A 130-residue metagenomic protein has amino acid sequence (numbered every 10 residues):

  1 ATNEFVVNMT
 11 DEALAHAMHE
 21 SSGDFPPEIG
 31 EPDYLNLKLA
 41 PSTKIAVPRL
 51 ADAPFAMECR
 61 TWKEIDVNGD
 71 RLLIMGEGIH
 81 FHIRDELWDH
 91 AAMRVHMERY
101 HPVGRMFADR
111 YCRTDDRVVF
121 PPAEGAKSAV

Functional and structural regions predicted by a protein language model:
A1-V130: Basic, polyanion-binding surface patches
